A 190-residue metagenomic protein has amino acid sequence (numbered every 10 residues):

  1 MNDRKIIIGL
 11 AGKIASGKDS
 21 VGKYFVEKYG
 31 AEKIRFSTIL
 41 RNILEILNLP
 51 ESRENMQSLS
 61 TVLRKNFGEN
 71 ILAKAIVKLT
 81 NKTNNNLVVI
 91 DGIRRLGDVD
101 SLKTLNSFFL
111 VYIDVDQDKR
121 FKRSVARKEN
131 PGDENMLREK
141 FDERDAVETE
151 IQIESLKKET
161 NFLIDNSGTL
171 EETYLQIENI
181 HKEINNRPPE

Functional and structural regions predicted by a protein language model:
K13: P-loop (Walker A) phosphate-binding loop of NTP-binding proteins
S16: ATP-binding Walker
D19: Walker A/P-loop
A31-V89, I93-D100, E139-E143: ATP-dependent small-molecule kinase phosphotransfer cores that center on conserved nucleotide phosphate-binding segments
N70-I71, E129-Q176, I180-E183: Small-molecule kinase domains that catalyze NTP-dependent phosphoryl transfer to phosphate-bearing small molecules
D91-G92, K103-K128: Conserved phosphate-donor/acceptor-positioning beta-strand/loop module used by diverse small-molecule
